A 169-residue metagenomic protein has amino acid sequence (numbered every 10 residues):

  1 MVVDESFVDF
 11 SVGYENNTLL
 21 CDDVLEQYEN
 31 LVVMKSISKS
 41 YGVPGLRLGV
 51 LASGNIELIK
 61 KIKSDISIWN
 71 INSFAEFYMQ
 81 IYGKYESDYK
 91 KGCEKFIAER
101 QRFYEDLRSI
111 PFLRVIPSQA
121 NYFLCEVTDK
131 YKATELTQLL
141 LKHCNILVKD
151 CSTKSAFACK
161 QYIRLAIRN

Functional and structural regions predicted by a protein language model:
M1, E5-S40: Active-site pre-lysine segment of PLP-dependent enzymes
V3, K35, I71, V148-D150: Hydrophobic residues in well-ordered beta-strands that form the structural core
V8-F10, W69, S155: Short, small-residue-enriched loops and turns at beta-alpha junctions that line or gate enzyme active sites
N30-I116: PLP-dependent aminotransferase class I/II
G45, Q119, F157-C159: Short acidic/glycine-enriched loop/turn segments that link adjacent beta-strands
G54, L124-Y131, H143-N169: Conserved PLP-binding active-site segment of the aspartate aminotransferase-like
I97, Q101, I110-C144: Conserved PLP-binding catalytic core of the aspartate aminotransferase-like
